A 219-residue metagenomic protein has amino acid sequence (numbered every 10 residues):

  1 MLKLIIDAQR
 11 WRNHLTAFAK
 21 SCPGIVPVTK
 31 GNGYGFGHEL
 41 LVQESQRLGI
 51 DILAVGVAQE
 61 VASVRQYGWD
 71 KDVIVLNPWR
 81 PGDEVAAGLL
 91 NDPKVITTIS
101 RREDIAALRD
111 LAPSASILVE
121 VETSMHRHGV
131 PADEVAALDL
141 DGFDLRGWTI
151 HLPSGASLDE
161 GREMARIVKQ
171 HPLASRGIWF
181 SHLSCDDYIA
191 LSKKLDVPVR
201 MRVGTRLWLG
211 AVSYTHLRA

Functional and structural regions predicted by a protein language model:
L2-I6, R10, P23-Q170: Active-site-proximal beta-alpha core segment in soluble small-molecule metabolic enzymes
W11-H14, F18: Alpha-helical packing segments of well-folded alpha/beta enzyme cores
F18, G82, A132-D133, A174 (+1 more regions): General structural signal for secondary-structure boundaries
L152-Y214: Catalytic alpha/beta core domains of metabolic enzymes, predominantly
T215-A219: Conserved small/polar residues in nucleotide/adenosyl-binding loops
